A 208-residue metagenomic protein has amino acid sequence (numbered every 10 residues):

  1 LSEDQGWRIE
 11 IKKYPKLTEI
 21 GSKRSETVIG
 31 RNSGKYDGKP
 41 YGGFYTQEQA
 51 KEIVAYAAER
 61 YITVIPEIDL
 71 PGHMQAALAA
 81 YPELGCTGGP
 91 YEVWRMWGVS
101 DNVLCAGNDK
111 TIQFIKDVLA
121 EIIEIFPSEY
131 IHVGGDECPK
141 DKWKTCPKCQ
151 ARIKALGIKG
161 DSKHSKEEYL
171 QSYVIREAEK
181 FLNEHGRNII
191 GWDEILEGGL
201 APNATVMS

Functional and structural regions predicted by a protein language model:
L1-R187: Substrate-binding cleft of carbohydrate-active enzyme catalytic domains
V118-L119, W192-E194: A generic local structural motif
I125, G199-L200: Extracellular/periplasmic catalytic domains that process cell-envelope and extracellular macromolecules
R176-E179, D193-G199: N-terminal active-site wall of soluble small-molecule enzyme domains
G191-D193, M207-S208: Short His-Asn-centered micro-motif
P202-V206: Polar, glycine-rich mid-to-C-terminal structural blocks that act as macromolecule-binding/assembly scaffolds
